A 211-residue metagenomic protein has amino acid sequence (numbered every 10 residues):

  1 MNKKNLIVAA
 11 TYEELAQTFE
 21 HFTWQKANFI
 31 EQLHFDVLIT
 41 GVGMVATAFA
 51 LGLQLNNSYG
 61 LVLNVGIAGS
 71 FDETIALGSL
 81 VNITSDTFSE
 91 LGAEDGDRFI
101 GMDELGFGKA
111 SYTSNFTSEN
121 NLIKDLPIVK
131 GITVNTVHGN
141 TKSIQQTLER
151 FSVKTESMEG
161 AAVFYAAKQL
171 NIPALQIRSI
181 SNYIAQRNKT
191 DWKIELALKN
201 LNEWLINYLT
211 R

Functional and structural regions predicted by a protein language model:
M1-L6, F35: Extreme N-terminal starter segment of soluble prokaryotic enzymes
N2, L15-Q17, A185, A197: Intrinsically disordered, low-complexity regions enriched in Ser/Pro/Gly/Gln/His and often acidic
K4-W24: N-terminal beta1-alpha1 ligand-phosphate binding loop
A27-R211: Glycine-rich phosphate- or other oxyanion-binding loops that anchor nucleotides, phosphorylated ligands
